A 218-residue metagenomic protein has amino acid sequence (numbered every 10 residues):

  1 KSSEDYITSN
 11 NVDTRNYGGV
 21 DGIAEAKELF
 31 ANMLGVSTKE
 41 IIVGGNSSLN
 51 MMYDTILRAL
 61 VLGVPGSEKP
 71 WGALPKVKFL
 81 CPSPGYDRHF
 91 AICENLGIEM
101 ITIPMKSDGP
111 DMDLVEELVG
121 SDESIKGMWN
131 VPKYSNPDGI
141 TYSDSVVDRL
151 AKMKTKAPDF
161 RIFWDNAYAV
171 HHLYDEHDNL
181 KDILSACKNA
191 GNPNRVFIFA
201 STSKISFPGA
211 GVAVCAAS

Functional and structural regions predicted by a protein language model:
K1-E4: N-terminal basic, amphipathic alpha-helical segments
Y6-S9: A structured, charge-rich N-terminal accessory region that forms the first stable segment of a protein and links
N11-P158, V170-A190: Conserved core of the PLP fold type I
I101, F163, I198: Conserved Rossmann-like nucleotide-binding pocket used by diverse enzymes that bind dinucleotide cofactors
G127, R161, F197: Hydrophobic "anchor" residues on beta-strands that sit immediately upstream of conserved functional sites
N166: Walker B catalytic acidic pair
A169-H171, N179-S218: Active-site PLP attachment segment
